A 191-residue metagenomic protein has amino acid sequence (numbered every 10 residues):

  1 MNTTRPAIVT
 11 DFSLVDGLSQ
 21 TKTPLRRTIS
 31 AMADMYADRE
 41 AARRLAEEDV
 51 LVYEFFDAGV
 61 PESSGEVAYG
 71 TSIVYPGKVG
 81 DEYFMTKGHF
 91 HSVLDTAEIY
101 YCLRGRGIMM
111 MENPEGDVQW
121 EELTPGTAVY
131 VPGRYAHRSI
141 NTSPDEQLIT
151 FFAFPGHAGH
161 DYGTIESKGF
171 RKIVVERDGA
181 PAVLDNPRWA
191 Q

Functional and structural regions predicted by a protein language model:
M1-S13: N-terminal capping/interface segment
L18-E121, P125, N141-Q191: Active-site region of the double-stranded beta-helix
R106, Y135-A136: A generic "binding-loop/recognition-motif" signal
P114, R134-Y135: Short beta->alpha connector loops
Y130, A136-R138: Hydrophobic beta-strand signal
